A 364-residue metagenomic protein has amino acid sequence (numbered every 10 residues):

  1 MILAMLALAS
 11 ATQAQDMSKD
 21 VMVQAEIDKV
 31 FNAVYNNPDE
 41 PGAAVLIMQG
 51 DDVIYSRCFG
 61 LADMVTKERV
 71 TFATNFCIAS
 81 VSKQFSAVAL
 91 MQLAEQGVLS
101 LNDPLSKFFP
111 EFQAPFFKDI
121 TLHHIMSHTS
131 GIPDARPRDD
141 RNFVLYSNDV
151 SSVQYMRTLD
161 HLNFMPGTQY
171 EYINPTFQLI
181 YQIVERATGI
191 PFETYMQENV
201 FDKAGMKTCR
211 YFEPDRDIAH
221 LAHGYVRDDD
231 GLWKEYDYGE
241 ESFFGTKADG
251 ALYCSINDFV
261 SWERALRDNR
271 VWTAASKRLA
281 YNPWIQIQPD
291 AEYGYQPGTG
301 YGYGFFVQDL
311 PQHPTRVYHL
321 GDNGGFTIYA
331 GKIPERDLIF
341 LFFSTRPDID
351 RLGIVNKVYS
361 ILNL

Functional and structural regions predicted by a protein language model:
M1-S18: Bacterial Sec-dependent N-terminal signal peptides
K19-F76, S100: Short, conserved catalytic-motif segment at the N-terminal edge
F31, V45, D51, N75-N102 (+3 more regions): Active-site SXXK
G60-M64, F243, P347-I349: A short acidic/small-residue loop/turn micro-motif
D63, F117-L320: Short, surface-exposed loop or secondary-structure junction motifs that flank catalytic or metal-binding residues
S100-P115: Short, glycine/proline-biased beta-turn/loop segments that scaffold the active-site neighborhood
I285-D290, F343-L364: Short, gly/Ser/Thr-rich active-site loops of penicillin-recognizing serine hydrolases
R316-H319, I328-K332, R336-R346: Short, well-ordered beta-strand elements
